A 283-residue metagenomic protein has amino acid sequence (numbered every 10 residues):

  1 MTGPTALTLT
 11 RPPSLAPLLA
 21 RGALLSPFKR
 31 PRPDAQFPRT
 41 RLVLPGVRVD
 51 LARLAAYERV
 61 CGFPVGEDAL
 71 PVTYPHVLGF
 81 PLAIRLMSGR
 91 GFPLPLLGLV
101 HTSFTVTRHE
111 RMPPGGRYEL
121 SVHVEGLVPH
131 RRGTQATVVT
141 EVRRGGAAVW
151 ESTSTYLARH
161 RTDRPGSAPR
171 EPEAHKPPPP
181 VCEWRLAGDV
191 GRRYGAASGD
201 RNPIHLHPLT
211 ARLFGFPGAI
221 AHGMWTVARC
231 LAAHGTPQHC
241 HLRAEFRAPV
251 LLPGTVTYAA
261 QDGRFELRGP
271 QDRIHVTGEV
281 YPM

Functional and structural regions predicted by a protein language model:
M1-Q36, P81-I84, L99-L186, P249-L252 (+1 more regions): HotDog/MaoC-like acyl-thioester-processing domains
M1-S103, D163-T236: Hot-dog-fold acyl-thioester-processing enzymes
L209-T277: Catalytic-pocket segment enriched in acidic/His residues
